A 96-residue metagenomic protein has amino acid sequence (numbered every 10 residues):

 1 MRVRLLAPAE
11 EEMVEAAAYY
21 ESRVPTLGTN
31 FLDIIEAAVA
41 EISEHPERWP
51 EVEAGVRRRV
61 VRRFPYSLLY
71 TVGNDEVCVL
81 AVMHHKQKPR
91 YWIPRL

Functional and structural regions predicted by a protein language model:
M1-L32, P94: Arg/Lys-rich, positively charged N-terminal/basic patches that mediate binding to nucleic acids
E15, Y19-S22, E41-E44, N74: Conserved amphipathic alpha-helical interaction elements at protein-protein interfaces in regulatory, energy-coupling
S22-V24, P46-E53, K88-P89: Short, charge-rich, low-complexity interaction segments located in flexible loops at or near secondary-structure
T29, S67, T71-L96: Enriched for short, Lys/Arg-rich terminal
A37, E44-E76: Basic/aromatic recognition patch in beta-strand/loop cores that engages polyanionic ligands
